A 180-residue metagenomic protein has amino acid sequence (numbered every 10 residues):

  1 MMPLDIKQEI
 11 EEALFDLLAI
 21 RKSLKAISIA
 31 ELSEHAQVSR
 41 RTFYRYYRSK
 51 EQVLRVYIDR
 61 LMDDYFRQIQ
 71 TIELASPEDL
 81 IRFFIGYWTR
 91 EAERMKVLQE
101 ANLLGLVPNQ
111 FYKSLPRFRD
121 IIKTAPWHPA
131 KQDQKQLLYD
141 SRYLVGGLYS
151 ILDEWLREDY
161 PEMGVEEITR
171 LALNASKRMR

Functional and structural regions predicted by a protein language model:
M1-K22, A26-I27: Basic, helix-initiating cap at the start of DNA-binding domains
E9-D16, H35, Q52-A75, D79 (+2 more regions): Alpha-helical structural segments
I27-S28, S49: Residues that mark the N-terminal boundary/hinge immediately upstream of a DNA-recognition element
L32: Short alpha-helical "recognition helix" segments of helix-turn-helix
V38-Y47: Short hydrophobic/aromatic patch on the recognition helix
P77-K123: Helical hydrophobic small-molecule/effector-binding pocket
L104-K131, K135-Y149: Amphipathic alpha-helical packing segments from all-alpha helical-bundle domains
G146, R157-R180: C-terminal peripheral helix-coil segments that are non-catalytic and often amphipathic
